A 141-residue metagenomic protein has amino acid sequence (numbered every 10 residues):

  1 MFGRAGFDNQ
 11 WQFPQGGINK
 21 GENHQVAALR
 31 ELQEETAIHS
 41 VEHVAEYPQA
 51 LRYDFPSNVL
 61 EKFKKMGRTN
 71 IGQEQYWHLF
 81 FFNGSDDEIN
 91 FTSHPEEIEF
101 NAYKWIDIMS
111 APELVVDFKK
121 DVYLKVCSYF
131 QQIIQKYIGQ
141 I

Functional and structural regions predicted by a protein language model:
M1-P14, H39: N-terminal strand-loop-strand
N9, E34, E113: Active-site micro-motifs of SAM-dependent methyltransferase domains
W11, P48-Y53, W77, F100-I106 (+2 more regions): Tryptophan-centric aromatic hotspots in well-structured domains and transmembrane helices
F13-Q49: The catalytic Nudix box helix
P14, K20, E61-K65, Q140-I141: Functional cleft and adjacent loop/helix regions within the main domain that mediate ligand binding or catalysis
L51-I89: Active-site-adjacent beta-strand/loop module that shapes the phosphate/pyrophosphate-binding cleft
E74-F81, E88-V122: NUDIX/MutT-family hydrolases
S128-I141: Charge-dense polyanion-binding interfaces
